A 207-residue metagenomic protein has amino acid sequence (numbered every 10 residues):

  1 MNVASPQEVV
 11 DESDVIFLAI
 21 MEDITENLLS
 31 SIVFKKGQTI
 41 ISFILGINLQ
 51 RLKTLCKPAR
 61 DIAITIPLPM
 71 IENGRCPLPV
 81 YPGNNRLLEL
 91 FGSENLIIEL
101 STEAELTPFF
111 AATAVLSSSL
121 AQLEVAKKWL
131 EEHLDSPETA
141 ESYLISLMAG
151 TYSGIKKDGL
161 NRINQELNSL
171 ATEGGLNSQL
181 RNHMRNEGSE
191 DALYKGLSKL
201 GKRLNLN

Functional and structural regions predicted by a protein language model:
M1-V80, N84: Rossmann-like NAD(P)(H) cofactor-binding subdomain of soluble oxidoreductases
P6-Q7, N84, P137, I163 (+1 more regions): Residues at or immediately preceding the N-termini of alpha-helices
V9, T25, S136-L144, E166: Small-residue helix-packing motif on alpha-helices
I16, G150, G154, Q179-H183: Solvent-exposed, amphipathic alpha-helical segments
A19, L116-L120, E173-G174: Transmembrane alpha-helical core positions of polytopic small-molecule transporters
R51-D61, C76-D158, K199, R203-N207: Internal alpha-helical scaffold of NAD(P)-dependent oxidoreductase catalytic cores
K157-N207: C-terminal active-site/capping subdomain that shapes the small-molecule cofactor and substrate pocket of enzyme
